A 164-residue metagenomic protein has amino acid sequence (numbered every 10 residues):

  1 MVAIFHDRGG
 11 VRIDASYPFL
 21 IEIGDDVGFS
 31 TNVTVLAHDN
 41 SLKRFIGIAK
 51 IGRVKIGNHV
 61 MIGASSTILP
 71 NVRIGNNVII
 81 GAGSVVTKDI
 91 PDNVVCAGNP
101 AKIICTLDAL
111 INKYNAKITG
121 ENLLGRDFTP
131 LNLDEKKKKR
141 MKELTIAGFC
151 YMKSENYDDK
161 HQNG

Functional and structural regions predicted by a protein language model:
M1, A101-G164: Terminal amphipathic alpha-helical/low-complexity segments used for targeting or macromolecular assembly
M1-I13: Extended, small-residue-rich solenoid/repeat segments and analogous flexible loops that form exposed scaffolds
A3, E22, L36-A37, I51 (+3 more regions): Soluble, non-transmembrane catalytic domains of enzymes that act on hydrophobic metabolites at membranes
R8-G9, G24-D25, S30-T31, L36-A37 (+9 more regions): Left-handed beta-helix
R12-D14, A101-K102: Short histidine/acidic/glycine/proline-rich micro-motifs that form metal- and phosphate-coordinating active-site loops
Y17, K50: Exposed loop/turn and edge beta-strand positions of beta-sandwich/beta-sheet ligand-binding modules
L42-I48: Flexible, solvent-exposed loop segments that connect beta-strands
